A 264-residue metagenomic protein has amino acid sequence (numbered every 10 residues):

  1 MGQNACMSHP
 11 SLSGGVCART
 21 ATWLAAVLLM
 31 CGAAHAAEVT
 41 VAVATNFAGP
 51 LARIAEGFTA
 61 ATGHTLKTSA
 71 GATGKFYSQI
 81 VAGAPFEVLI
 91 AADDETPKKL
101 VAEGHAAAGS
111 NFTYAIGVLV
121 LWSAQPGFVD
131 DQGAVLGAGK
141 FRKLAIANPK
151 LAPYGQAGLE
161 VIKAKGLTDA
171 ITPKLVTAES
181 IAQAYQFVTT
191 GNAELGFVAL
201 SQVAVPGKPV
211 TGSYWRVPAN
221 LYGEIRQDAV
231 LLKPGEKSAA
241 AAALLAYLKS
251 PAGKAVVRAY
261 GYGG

Functional and structural regions predicted by a protein language model:
M1-A18: N-terminal secretory signal peptides that target proteins for export/translocation
R19-G32: Bacterial N-terminal signal peptides
A36-A70, G74-A84, A91-D94, K98-G104 (+1 more regions): Exported/periplasmic ABC-transporter solute-binding proteins
